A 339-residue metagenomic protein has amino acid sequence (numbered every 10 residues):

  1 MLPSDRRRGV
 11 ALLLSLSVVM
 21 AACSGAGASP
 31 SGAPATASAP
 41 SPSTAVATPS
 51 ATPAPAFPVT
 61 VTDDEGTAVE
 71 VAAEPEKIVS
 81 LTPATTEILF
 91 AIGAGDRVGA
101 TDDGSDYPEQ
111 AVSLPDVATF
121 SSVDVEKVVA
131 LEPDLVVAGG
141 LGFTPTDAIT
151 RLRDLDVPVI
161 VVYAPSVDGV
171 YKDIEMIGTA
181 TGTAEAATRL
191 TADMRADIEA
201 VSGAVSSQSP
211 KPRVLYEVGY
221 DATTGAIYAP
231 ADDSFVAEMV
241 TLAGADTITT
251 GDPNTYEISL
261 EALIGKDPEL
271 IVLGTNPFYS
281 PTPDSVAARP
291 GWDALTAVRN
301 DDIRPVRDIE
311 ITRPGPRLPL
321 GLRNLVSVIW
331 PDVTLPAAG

Functional and structural regions predicted by a protein language model:
L2-S15, V19-A84, E185-E217, D267-L270 (+1 more regions): Bacterial Sec-exported substrate-binding components of ABC uptake systems
P58, K77-L131, L135-T144: A short, structured surface patch at a secondary-structure boundary
D64-G66, V117-E126, D252-L260: Short helix-initiation/N-cap motifs at beta->coil->alpha
T67-A68, T146-T223, T249-G251, D301-G339: Extracytoplasmic substrate-binding proteins
A73, V125-P133, D154-L155, I258-D267: Short helices/loops that flank or line small-molecule/ion binding pockets
T82, G140-L141, V218, D252 (+2 more regions): Short secondary-structure boundary segments
G104-Y107, A226-Y256: Alpha-helical, coiled-coil/dimerization segments enriched in small aliphatic residues
G142-D154, G265, L270-R289: A ligand-binding cleft/hinge motif common to bilobed small-molecule-binding domains
